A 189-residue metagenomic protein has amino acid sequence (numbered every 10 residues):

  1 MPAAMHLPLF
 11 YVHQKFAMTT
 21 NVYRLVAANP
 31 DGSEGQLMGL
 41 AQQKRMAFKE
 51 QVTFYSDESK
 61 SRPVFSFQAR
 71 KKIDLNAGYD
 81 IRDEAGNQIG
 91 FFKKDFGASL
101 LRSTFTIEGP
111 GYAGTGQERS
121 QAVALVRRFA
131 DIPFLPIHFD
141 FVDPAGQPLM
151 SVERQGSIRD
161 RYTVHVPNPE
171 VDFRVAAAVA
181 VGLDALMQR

Functional and structural regions predicted by a protein language model:
M1-R189: Intrinsically disordered, low-complexity proline/glycine-rich segments
